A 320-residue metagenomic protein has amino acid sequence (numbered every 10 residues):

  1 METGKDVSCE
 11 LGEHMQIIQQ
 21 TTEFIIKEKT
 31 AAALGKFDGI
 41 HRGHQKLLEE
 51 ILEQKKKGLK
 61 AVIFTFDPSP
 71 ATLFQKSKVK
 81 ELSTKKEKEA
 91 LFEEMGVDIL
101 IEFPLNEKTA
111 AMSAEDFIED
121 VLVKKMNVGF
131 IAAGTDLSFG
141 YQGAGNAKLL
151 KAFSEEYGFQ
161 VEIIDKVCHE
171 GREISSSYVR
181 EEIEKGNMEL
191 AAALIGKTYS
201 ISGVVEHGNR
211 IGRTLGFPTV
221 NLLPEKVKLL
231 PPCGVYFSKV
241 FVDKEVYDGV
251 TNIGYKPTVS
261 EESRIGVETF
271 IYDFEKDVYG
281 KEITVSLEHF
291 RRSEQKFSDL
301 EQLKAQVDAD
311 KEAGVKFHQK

Functional and structural regions predicted by a protein language model:
T21-K85: N-terminal catalytic cores of NTP/NDP-binding nucleotidyl/phosphoryl-transfer enzymes
H41, F92, I131, A191 (+2 more regions): Residue-level signal for inorganic ion chemistry
T72-T135, F139-Y157: N-terminal Rossmann-like or analogous alpha/beta NTP/dinucleotide-binding catalytic cores that position adenine
S154-G254: Glycine-rich, Lys/Arg-enriched anion-binding loops that position phosphate/diphosphate groups for phosphoryl
G208-K320: Phosphate/ribose-recognition catalytic cores of enzymes acting on nucleotide-derived substrates
